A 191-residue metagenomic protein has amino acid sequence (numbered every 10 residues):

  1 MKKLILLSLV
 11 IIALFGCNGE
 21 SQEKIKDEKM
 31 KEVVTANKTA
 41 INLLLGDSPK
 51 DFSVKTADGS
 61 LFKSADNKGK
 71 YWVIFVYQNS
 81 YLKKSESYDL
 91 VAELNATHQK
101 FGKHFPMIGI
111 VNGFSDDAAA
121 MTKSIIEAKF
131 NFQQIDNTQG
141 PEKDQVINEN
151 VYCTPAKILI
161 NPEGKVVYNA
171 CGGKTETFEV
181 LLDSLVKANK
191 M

Functional and structural regions predicted by a protein language model:
M1-L4: Positively charged n-region of N-terminal signal peptides that target proteins for export
L14-G16: C-terminal motif of bacterial Sec signal peptides marking the signal peptidase cleavage site
N18-E20: Bacterial signal peptide processing site
I25-A65, E86: N-terminal "domain-start" segment that seeds a small globular fold
F62-L90: Short active-site neighborhood of thiol/selenol oxidoreductases, capturing the structured segment around
K70-W72, F105, P155: Alpha/beta-hydrolase fold active-site loops
K83-A128, G140-V146: Structural microenvironment flanking redox-active thiols in thiol-disulfide oxidoreductases
A128-F130, T138-S184: Thiol/disulfide oxidoreductase modules built on the thioredoxin-like
